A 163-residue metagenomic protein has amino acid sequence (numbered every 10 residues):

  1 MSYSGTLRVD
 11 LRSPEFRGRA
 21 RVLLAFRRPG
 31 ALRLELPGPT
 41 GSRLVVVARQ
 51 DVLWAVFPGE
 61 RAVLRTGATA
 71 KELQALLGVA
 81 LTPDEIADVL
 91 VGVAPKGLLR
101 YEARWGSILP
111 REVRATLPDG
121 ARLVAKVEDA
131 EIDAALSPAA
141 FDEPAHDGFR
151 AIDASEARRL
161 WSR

Functional and structural regions predicted by a protein language model:
M1-E15: A short, Trp-centered hydrophobic/proline-enriched beta-strand micro-motif
T6, R17-A25: Beta-strand-dominated lipid-handling architectures at cellular/organellar boundaries
L7-L11, R33-P37, E112-L117: Short beta-strand segments that buttress and anchor functional surface loops
F16-A20, L44-A48, G97, A121-V124: Amphipathic hydrophobic-ligand
V22-F26, A48, R100-R104: Extended lipid/amphipathic-ligand handling interfaces
R27-P83: An acidic-aromatic
G97-R163: Non-transmembrane domains of secretory- and envelope-associated proteins
